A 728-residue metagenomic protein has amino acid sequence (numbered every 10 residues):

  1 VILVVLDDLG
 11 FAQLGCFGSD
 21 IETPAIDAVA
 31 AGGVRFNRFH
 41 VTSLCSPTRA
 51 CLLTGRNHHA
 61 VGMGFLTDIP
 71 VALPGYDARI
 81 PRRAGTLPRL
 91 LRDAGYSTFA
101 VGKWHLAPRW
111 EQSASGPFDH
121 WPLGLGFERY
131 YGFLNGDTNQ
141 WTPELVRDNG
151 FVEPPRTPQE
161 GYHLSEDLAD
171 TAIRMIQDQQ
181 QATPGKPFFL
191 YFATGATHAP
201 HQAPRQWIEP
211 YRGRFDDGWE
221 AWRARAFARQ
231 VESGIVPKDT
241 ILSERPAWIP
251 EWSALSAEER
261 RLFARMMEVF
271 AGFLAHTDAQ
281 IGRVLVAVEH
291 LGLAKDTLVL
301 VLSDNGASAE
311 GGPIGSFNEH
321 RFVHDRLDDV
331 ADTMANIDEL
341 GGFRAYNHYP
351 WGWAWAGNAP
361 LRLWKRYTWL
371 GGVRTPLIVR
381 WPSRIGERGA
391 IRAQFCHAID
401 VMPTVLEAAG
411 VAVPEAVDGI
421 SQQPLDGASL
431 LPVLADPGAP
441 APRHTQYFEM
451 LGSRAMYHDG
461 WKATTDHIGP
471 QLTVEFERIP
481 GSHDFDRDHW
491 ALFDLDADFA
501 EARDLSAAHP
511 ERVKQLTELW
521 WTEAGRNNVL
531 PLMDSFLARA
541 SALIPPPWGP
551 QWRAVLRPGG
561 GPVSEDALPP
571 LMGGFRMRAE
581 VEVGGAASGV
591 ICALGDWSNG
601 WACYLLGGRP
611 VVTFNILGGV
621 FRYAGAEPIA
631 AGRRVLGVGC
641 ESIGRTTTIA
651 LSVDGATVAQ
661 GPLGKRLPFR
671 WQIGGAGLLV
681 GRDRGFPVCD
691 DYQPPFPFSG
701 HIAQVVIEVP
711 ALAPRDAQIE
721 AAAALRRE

Functional and structural regions predicted by a protein language model:
V1-D486, W490, F499-E518, L532 (+3 more regions): Formylglycine-dependent sulfatase
H58, A497, P710-A713: Acidic glycine-/aspartate-rich tracts in secreted/extracellular proteins
T142-R147, L492, V612, I649-L651: Short polybasic amphipathic segments
I241-R245, D418, N528-A538, D716-A722: Short, flexible loop/turn segments with low-complexity composition
D496, A500, G655-V658: Asp-box/BNR beta-propeller loop motif
E511-L532, F696-A711: A contiguous, mid-protein "functional segment" used to position or interact with cofactors/ions or partner subunits
S535-E728: Extracellular glycan-associated modules
